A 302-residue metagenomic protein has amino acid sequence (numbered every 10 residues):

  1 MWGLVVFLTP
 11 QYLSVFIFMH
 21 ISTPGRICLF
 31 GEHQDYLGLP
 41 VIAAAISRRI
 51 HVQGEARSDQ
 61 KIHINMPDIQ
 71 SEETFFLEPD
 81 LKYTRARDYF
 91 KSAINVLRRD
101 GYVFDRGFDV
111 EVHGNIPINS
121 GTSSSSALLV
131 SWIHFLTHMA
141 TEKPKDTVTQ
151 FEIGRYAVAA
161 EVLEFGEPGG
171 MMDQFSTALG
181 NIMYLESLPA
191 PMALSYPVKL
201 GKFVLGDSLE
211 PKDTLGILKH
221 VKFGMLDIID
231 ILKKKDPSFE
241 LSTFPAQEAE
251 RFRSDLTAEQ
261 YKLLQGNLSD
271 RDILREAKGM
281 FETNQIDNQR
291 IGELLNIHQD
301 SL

Functional and structural regions predicted by a protein language model:
G3, S14-S126, V130-Q150, E164 (+2 more regions): ATP-binding N-lobe of GHMP and related small-molecule kinases
S14-C28, H51-D88, R98-R99, Y184-L302: C-terminal nucleotide
A127, S131, E152, G170 (+2 more regions): Generic recognition of stable, solvent-exposed alpha-helical segments in well-folded globular domains
Q150-V162, N288-N296: Short, well-structured alpha-helical segments that form the helix of a local strand-helix-strand
